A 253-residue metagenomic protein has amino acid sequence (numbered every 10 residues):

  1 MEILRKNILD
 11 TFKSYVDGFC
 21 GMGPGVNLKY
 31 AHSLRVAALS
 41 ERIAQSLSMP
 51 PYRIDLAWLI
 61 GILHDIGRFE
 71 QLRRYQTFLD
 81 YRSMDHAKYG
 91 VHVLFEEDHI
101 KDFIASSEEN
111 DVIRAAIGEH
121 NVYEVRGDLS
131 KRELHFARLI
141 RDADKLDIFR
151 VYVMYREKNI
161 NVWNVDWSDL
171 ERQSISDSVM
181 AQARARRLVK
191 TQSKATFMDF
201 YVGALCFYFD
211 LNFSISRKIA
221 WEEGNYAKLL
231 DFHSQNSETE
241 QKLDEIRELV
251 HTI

Functional and structural regions predicted by a protein language model:
M1-K88, S130: Acidic/His-rich, divalent-metal-binding segments that scaffold phosphate/diphosphate chemistry
F19-M22, K101, N110, W163-D169: A broad, low-specificity signal for short, low-complexity segments enriched in glycine/proline and polar/charged
P24-Y30, L34, A38, R42-P50 (+3 more regions): Divalent metal-dependent phosphate-bond-processing catalytic cores, especially two-metal-ion Mg2+/Mn2+ enzymes that act
E41, K88-D98, A115-G118, A137-R141 (+1 more regions): A broadly conserved amphipathic alpha-helix scaffold signal in soluble, globular proteins
M49-I62, S107-A116, E133-L139: Alpha-helical scaffolds flanking conserved acidic
F69-D111, Y123: Hydrophobic/aromatic-rich structural module bridging two neighboring secondary-structure elements via a short loop
V93, E108-N121, V125, R132 (+1 more regions): Sequence-structural signature of the catalytic-core scaffold of metal-dependent phosphohydrolases that act on
